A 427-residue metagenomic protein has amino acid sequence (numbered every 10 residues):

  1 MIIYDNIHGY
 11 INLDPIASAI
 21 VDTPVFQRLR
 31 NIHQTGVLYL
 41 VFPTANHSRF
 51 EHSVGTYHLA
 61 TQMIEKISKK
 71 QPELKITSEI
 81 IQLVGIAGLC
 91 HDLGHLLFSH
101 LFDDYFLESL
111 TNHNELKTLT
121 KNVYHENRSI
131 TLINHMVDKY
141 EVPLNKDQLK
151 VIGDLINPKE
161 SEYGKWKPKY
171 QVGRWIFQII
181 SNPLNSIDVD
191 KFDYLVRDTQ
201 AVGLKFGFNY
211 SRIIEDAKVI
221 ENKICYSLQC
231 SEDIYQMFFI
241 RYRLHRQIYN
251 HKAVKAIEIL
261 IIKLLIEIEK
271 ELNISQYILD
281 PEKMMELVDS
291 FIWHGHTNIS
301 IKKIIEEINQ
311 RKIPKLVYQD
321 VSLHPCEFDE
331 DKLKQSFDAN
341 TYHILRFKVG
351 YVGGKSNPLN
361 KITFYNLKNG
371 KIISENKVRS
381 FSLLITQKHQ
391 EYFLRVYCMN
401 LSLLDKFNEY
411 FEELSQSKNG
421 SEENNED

Functional and structural regions predicted by a protein language model:
M1-I86, G94-Q319: Sequence-structural signature of the catalytic-core scaffold of metal-dependent phosphohydrolases that act on
I262, L272-D427: Terminal helices and disordered tails flanking the catalytic cores of nucleotide-processing hydrolases
